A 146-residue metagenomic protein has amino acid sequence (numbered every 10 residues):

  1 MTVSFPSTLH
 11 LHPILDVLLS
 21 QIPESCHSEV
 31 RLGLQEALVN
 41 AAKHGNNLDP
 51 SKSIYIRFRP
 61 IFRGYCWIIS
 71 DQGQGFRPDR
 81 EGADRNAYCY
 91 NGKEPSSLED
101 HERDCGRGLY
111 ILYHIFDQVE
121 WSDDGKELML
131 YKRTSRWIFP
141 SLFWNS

Functional and structural regions predicted by a protein language model:
M1, A42-S146: Conserved beta-strand-loop-beta-strand hairpin that lines the nucleotide-binding pocket of ATP/GTP-utilizing enzymes
M1-L32, S141-S146: Bergerat-fold GHKL ATPase/HATPase_c domain
L19-E24, R31-E36, D84-N86, G92-S97: Generic detector of short, locally flexible boundary/turn motifs and exposed helical patches
S25-K52: Conserved ATP-binding N-box helix of the HATPase_c
